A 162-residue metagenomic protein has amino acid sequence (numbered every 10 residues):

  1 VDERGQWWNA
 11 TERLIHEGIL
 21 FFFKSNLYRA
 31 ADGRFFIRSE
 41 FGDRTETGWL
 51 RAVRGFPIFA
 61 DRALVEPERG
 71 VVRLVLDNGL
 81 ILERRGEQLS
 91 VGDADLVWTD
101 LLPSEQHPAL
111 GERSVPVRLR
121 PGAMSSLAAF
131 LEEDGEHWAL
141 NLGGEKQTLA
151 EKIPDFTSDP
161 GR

Functional and structural regions predicted by a protein language model:
V1-R162: Long, non-globular segments of proteins
